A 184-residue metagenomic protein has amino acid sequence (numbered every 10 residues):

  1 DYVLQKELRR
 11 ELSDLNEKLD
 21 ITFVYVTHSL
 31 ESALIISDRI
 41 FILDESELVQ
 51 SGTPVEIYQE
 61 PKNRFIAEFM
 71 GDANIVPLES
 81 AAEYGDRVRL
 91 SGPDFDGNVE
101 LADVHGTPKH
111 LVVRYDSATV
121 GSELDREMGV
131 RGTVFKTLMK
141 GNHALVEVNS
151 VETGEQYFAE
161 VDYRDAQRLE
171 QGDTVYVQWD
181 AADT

Functional and structural regions predicted by a protein language model:
D1-F65: ABC ATPase nucleotide-binding domains
I21-V24, I75, H143: Secondary-structure boundary/capping residues
Q59-R87, V112: C-terminal boundary and immediately downstream tail of ABC-type ATPase nucleotide-binding domains
A73, Y84-T184: Non-catalytic connector elements of ABC transporters
